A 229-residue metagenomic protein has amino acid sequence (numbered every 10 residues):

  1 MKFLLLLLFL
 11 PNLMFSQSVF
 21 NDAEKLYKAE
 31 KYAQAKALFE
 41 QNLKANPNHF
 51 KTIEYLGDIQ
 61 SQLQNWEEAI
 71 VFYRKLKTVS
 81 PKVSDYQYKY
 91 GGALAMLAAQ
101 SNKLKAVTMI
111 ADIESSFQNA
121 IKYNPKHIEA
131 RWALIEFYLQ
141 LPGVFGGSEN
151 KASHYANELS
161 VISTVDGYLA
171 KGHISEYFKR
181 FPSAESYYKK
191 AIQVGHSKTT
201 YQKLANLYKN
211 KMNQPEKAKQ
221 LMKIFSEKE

Functional and structural regions predicted by a protein language model:
M14-L56, S61-Q62: N-terminal leader/linker segments that initiate helical-solenoid repeat arrays
L26, Q60, L94, S101 (+3 more regions): Residue at a conserved register position within TPR or TPR-like alpha-solenoid repeats
A29, L63, L97, L141 (+3 more regions): Structural motif corresponding to the intra-repeat A-B loop/turn of tetratricopeptide repeats
A45-N46, V79-S80, Y123, L159-I162 (+2 more regions): Structural marker of alpha-solenoid helical repeat scaffolds
H49, V83, H127, T164 (+2 more regions): Residue-level recognition of tetratricopeptide repeat
K51, Y55-D58, Q62, K89 (+3 more regions): Canonical tetratricopeptide repeat
